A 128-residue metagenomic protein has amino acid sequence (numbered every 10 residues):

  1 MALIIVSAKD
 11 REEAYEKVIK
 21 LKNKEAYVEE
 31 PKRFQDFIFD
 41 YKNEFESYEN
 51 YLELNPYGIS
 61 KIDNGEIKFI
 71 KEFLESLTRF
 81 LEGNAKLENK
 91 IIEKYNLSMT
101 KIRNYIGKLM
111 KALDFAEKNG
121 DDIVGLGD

Functional and structural regions predicted by a protein language model:
M1-N119, L126-D128: Acidic (Asp/Glu-rich) sequence patches and key acidic residues that form negatively charged surfaces used
